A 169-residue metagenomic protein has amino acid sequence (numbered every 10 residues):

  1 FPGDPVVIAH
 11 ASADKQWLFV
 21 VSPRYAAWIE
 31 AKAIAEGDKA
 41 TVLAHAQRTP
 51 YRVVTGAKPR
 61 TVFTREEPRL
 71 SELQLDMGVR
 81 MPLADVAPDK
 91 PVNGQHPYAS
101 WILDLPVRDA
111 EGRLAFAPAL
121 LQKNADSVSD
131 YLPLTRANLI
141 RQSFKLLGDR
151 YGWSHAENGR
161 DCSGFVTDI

Functional and structural regions predicted by a protein language model:
F1-K15: Long, mid-chain structured domain cores
F1-P5, V21-R69, M77, A84-R141: Boundary regions of SH3-family modules and the immediately adjacent low-complexity/disordered segments in eukaryotic
R136-I169: Catalytic cores of peptidoglycan-degrading enzymes
